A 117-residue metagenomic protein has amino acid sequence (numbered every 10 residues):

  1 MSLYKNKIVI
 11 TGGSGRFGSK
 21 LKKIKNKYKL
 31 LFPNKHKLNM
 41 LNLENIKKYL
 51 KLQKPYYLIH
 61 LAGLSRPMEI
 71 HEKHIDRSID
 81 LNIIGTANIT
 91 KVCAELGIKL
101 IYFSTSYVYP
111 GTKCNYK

Functional and structural regions predicted by a protein language model:
S2-N26: N-terminal Rossmann NAD(P)H-binding glycine-rich loop of SDR-like oxidoreductase domains
T11, Y56-L61, Y102-F103: Rossmann-fold scaffold of SDR-type NAD(P)-dependent oxidoreductases
G18, M68-E69, P110-G111: Glycine/Thr-rich phosphate-binding loops of Rossmann-like dinucleotide-binding domains
S19, K23-K27, K48-K51, K91-E95: Short, well-ordered alpha-helices that flank and scaffold nucleotide-derived cofactor binding pockets
N26-Y49: Adenosine-cofactor binding site in Rossmann-like domains, unifying the SAM/SAH pocket of S-adenosylmethionine-dependent
L43-L81: NAD(P)H-binding glycine-rich loop region in Rossmannoid oxidoreductase-like domains and their noncatalytic homologs
D76, D80-A87, E95: Conserved internal alpha-helix in NAD(P)-dependent oxidoreductase domains
A87-K117: Conserved Rossmann-fold NAD(P)-dependent oxidoreductase catalytic core, especially the SDR/UDP-sugar
